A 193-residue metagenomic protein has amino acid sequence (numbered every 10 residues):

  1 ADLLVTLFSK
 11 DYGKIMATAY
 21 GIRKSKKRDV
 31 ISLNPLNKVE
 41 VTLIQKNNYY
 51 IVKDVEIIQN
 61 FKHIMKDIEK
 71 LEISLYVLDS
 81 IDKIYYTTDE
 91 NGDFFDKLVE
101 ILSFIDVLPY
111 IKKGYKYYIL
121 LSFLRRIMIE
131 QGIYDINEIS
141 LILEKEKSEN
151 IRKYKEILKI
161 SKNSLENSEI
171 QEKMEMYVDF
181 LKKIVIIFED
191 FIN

Functional and structural regions predicted by a protein language model:
A1-L3, F8-N193: Non-catalytic alpha-helical scaffolds and adjoining flexible linkers that form interface surfaces for assembly
